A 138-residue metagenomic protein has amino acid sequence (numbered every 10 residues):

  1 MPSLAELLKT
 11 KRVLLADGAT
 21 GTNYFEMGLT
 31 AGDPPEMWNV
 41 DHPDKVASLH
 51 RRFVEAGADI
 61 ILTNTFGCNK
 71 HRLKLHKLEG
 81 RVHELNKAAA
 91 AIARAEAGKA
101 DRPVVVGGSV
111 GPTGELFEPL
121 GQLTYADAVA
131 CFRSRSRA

Functional and structural regions predicted by a protein language model:
M1-A138: Domain-level signal for soluble alpha/beta catalytic cores
